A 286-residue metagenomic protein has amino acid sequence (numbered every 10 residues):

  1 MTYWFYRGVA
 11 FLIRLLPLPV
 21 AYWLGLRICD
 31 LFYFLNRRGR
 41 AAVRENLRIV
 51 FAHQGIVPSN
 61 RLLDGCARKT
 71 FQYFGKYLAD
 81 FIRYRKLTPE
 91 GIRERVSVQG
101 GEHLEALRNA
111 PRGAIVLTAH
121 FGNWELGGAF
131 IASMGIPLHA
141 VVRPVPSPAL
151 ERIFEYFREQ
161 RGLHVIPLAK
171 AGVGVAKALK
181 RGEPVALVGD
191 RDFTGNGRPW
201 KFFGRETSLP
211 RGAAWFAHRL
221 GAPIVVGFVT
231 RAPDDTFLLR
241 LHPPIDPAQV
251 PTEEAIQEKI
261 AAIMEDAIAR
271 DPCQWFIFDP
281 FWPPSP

Functional and structural regions predicted by a protein language model:
M1-T118, G162: Membrane-anchoring hydrophobic helices of lipid-metabolizing enzymes
G8, V20, V43, G127 (+3 more regions): Hydrophobic alpha-helical segments typical of transmembrane helices and their membrane-interface/capping positions
R14, L18-V20, A79-D80, A129-F130 (+4 more regions): Short, flexible segments with low predicted structural confidence
L16, L26, F32-L35, G39 (+4 more regions): Non-catalytic C-terminal accessory region of glycerolipid acyltransferases and related lyso-lipid remodeling enzymes
A42, K76, A119-F121, S147 (+2 more regions): Residue-level recognition of hydrophobic positions within alpha-helical transmembrane segments
Q99, V141, H242: Residues in well-ordered beta-strands of folded domains
A110-A169, G195-R198, R205: Catalytic core of membrane glycerolipid acyltransferases/transacylases, capturing the structured, soluble-facing
